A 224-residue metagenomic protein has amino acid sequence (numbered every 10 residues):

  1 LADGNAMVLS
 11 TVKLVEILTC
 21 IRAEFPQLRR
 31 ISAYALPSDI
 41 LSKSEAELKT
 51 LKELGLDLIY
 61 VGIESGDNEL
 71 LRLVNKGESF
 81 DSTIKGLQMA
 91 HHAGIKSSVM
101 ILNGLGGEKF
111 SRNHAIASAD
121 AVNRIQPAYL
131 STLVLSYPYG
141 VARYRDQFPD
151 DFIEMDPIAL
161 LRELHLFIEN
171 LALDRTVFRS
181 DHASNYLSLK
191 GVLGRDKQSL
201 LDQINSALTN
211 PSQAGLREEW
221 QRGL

Functional and structural regions predicted by a protein language model:
L1, A33, V61, V99 (+3 more regions): Conserved, mostly hydrophobic/aromatic
L1-H92: Conserved SAM/AdoMet-binding glycine-rich loop
L9, K13, A46, V74-S82 (+3 more regions): Alpha-helix N-cap and loop-to-helix initiation/capping positions
F25-Q27, A93-I95, I125, D174: Helix C-cap/helix->beta junction micro-motif
R30-S32, L58-Y60, K96-M100, Y129 (+1 more regions): Structural preference for beta-strand elements that scaffold enzyme active sites
S38, G66-L70, A90-H114, L133-Y139 (+1 more regions): Conserved strand-turn element in the central/C-terminal portion of the radical SAM core barrel that lines
S44-L48, G106-R124, L164: Catalytic cores of alpha/beta
D120-L224: Auxiliary Fe-S-binding modules of radical SAM enzymes
